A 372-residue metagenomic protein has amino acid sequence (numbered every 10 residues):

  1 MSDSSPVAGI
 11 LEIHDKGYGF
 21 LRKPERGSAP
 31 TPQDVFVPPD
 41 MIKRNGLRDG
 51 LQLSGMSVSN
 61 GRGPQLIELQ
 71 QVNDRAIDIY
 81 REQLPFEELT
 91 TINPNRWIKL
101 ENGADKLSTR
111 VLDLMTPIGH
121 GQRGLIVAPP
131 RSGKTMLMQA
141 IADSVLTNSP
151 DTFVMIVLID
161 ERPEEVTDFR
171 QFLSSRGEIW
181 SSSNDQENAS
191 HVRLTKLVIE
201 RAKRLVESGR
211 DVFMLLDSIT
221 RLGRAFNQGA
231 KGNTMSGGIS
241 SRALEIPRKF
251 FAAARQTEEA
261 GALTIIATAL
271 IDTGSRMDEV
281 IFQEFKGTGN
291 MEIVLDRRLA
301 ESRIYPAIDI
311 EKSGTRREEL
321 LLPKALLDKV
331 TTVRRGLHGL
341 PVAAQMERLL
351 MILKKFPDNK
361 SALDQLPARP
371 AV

Functional and structural regions predicted by a protein language model:
M1-V7, L107-V111, V198-K203, F250: Phosphate-interacting basic helix/loop segments used at nucleotide- and nucleic-acid interfaces
M1-Y80: N-terminal "pre-motor" subdomain/linker immediately upstream of P-loop NTPase catalytic cores
V7, V37-D40, S54-M56, V111-L114 (+3 more regions): Short beta-alpha junctions and helix-cap segments that line functional grooves
L11-D15, K23-E25, P39, S57 (+12 more regions): Flexible glycine-/small-residue-rich
P30-T31, I98-Q122, P130-A140, S144-D151 (+1 more regions): SF2 DExD/H RNA helicase N-terminal ATP-binding lobe
N60-I126: P-loop NTP-binding catalytic core
S132-G133, Q139-V372: P-loop NTPase catalytic core
